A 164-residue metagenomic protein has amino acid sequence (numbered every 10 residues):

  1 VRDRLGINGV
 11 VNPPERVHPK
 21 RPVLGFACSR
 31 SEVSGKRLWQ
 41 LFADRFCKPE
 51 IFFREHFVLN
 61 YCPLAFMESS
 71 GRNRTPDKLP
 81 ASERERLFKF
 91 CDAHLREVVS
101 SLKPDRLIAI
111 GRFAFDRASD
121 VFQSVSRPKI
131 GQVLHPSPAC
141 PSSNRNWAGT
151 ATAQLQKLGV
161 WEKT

Functional and structural regions predicted by a protein language model:
V1-R106, F115-D116, G131, P141-S142 (+1 more regions): A polyanion-binding, active-site-adjacent surface
R112: Flexible loop residues that form catalytic and substrate-binding hotspots at small-molecule/glycan-binding clefts
D120-N146, T150: Extended hydrophobic/aromatic segments used for targeting, binding, or gating
